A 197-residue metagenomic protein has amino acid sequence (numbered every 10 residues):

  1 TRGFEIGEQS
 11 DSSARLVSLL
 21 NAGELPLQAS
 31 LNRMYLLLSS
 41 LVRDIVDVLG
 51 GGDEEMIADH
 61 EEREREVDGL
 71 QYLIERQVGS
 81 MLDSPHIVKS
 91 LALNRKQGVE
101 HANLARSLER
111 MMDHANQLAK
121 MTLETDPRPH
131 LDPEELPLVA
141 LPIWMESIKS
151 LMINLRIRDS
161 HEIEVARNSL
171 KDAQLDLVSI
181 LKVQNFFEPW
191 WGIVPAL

Functional and structural regions predicted by a protein language model:
T1-L197: Cytosolic, long alpha-helical scaffolding segments
